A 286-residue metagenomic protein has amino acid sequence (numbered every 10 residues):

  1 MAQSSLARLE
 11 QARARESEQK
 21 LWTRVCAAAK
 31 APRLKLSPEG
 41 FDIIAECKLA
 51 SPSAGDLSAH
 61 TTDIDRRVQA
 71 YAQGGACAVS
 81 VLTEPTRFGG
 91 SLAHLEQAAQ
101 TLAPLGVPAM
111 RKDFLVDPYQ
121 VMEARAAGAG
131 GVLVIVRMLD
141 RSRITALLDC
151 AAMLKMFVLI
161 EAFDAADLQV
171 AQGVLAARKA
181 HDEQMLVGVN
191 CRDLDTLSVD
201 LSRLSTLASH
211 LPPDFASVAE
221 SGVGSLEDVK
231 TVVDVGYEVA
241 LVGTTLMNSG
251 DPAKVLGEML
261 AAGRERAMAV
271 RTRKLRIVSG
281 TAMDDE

Functional and structural regions predicted by a protein language model:
A2-S58: An N-cap/entry alpha-helix motif that binds or orients negatively charged groups
D42-E46, A78-S80, G106-M110, G130-L133 (+4 more regions): Structural preference for beta-strand elements that scaffold enzyme active sites
I43-D65, V107-V116, V136-R137, E161 (+1 more regions): Active-site mouth loops of central-metabolism enzymes
C47-L49, S53-S58, R67-G90, A171-P212: Glycine/Thr-rich beta-alpha phosphate-binding loop at enzyme active sites
P52-G55, P85-G89, V116-D117, R137-R141 (+4 more regions): Short, small-residue-enriched loops and turns at beta-alpha junctions that line or gate enzyme active sites
C77, V81, A126-R143, E183-D195 (+1 more regions): Glycine-rich phosphate-binding active-site loops on the catalytic face of alpha/beta enzymes
V116-G128, D164-R178, L207, P213 (+3 more regions): Catalytic cores of alpha/beta
H210, V233, L246-E286: C-terminal helical cap(s) of enzyme catalytic domains, especially alpha/beta-barrels
